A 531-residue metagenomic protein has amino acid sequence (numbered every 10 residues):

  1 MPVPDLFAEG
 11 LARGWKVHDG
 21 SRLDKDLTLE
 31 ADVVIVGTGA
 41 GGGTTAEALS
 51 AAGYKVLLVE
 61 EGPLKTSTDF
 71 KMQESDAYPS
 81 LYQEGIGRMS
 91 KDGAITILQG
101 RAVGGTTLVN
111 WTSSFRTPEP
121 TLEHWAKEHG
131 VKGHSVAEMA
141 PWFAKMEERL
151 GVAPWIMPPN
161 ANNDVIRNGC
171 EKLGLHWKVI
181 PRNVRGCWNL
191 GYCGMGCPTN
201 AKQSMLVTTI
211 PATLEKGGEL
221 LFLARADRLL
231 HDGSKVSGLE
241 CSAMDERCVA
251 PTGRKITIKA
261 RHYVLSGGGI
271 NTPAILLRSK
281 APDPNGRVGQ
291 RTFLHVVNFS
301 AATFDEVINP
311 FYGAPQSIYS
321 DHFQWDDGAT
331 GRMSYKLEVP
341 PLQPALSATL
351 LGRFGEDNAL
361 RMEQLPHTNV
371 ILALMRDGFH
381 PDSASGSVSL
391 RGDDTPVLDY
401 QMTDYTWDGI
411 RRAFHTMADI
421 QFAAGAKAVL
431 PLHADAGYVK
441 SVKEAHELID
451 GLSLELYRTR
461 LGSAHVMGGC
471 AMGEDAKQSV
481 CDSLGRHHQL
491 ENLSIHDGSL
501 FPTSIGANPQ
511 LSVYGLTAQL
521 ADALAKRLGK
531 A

Functional and structural regions predicted by a protein language model:
M1-D32, A51, A518, K526-K530: Extreme N-terminal leader/targeting segments of oxidoreductases
M1-G14, K132-R228, G233-V236, A428-L452 (+1 more regions): Conserved redox-cofactor binding core of oxidoreductases
P4, A8-L11, N110, N285-H415 (+6 more regions): FAD cofactor-binding and catalytic pocket of flavoenzymes
V33-L58: N-terminal Rossmann-like FAD-binding beta1-loop-alpha1 element of flavoenzymes
G39-A40, I270, L500: Residue-level detector of alpha-helix initiation sites
A48-K55, G62-S67, K71-Q73, A102 (+6 more regions): Glycine-rich loop(s) and the adjacent beta-strand/alpha-helix scaffold that form part
S75-W155, L374-A384: Redox-cofactor-proximal catalytic regions of oxidoreductases
T503-D522: A conserved FAD-binding loop/helix module that cradles the flavin
